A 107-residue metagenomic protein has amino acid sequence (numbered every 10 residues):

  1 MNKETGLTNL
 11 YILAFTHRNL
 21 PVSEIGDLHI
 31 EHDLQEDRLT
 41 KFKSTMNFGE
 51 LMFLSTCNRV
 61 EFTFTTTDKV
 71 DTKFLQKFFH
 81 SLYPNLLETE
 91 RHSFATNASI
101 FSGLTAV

Functional and structural regions predicted by a protein language model:
M1-V107: N-terminal ligand-binding/catalytic initiation module
